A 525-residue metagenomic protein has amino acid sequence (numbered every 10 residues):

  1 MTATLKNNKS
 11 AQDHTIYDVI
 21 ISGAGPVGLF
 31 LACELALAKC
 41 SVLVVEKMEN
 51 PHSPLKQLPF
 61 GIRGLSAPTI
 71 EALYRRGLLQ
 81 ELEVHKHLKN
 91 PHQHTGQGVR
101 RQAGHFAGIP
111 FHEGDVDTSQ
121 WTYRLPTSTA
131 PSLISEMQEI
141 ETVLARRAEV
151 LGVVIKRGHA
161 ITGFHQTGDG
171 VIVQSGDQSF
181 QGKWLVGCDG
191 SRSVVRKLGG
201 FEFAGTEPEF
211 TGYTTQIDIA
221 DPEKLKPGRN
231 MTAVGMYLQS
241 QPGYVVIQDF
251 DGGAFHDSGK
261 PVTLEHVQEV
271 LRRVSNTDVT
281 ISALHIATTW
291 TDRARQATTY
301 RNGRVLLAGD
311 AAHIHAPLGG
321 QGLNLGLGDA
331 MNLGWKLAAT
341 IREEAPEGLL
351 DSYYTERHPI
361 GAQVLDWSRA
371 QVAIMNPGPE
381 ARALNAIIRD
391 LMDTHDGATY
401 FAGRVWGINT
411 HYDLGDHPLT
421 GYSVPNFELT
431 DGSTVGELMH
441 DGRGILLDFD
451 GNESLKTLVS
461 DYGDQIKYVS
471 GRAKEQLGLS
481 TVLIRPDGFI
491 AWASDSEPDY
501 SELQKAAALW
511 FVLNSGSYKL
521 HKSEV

Functional and structural regions predicted by a protein language model:
A3, A338-G444, F449-G451, K456-T457 (+3 more regions): C-terminal helical "tail/cap" subdomain of flavin- and related membrane-associated enzymes
A11-V27, L43: Beta1/beta-strand and adjacent pyrophosphate-binding region of the FAD-binding site in flavoprotein oxidoreductases
T15-Y17, S175-W184, C188: Core beta-strand elements of the Rossmann-like FAD/NAD(P) dinucleotide-binding domain in flavoenzyme oxidoreductases
P26-A32, L144, G187, L284-A370 (+5 more regions): Conserved mid-domain beta->alpha element of the FAD-binding
A36-I62: Glycine-rich FAD pyrophosphate-binding loop
P54-R147: Active-site-adjacent segment of FAD-dependent monooxygenases/related oxidoreductases
R146, W184, C188-D292: Conserved FAD-binding catalytic core of PHBH/FMO-like flavoproteins
R157-V171: A conserved short coil-to-beta-strand element within the FAD-binding core of flavoproteins
